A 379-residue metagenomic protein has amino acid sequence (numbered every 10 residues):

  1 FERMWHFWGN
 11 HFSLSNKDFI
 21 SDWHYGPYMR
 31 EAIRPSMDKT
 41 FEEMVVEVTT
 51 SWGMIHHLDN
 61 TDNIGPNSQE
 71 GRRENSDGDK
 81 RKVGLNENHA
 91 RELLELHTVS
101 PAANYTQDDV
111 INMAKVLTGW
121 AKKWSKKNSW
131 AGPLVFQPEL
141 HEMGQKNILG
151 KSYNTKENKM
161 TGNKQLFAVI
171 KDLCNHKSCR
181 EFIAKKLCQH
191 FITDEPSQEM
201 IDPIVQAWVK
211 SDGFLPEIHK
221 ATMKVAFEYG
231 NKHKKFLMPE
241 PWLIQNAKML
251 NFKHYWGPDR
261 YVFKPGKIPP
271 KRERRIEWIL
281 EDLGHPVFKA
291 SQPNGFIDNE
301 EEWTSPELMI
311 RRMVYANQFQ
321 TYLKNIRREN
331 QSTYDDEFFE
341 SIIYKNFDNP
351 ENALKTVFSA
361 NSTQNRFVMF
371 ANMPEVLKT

Functional and structural regions predicted by a protein language model:
G9-S13: Short Ser/Thr-interspersed hydrophobic loop/turn segments at strand-loop and sheet-helix junctions that line or gate
D22-V262: Active-site substrate-binding loop specific to GH73 endo-beta-N-acetylglucosaminidase modules in bacterial autolysins
H176, R180-S211, H219-T379: Flexible, low-complexity segments enriched for small/polar residues
